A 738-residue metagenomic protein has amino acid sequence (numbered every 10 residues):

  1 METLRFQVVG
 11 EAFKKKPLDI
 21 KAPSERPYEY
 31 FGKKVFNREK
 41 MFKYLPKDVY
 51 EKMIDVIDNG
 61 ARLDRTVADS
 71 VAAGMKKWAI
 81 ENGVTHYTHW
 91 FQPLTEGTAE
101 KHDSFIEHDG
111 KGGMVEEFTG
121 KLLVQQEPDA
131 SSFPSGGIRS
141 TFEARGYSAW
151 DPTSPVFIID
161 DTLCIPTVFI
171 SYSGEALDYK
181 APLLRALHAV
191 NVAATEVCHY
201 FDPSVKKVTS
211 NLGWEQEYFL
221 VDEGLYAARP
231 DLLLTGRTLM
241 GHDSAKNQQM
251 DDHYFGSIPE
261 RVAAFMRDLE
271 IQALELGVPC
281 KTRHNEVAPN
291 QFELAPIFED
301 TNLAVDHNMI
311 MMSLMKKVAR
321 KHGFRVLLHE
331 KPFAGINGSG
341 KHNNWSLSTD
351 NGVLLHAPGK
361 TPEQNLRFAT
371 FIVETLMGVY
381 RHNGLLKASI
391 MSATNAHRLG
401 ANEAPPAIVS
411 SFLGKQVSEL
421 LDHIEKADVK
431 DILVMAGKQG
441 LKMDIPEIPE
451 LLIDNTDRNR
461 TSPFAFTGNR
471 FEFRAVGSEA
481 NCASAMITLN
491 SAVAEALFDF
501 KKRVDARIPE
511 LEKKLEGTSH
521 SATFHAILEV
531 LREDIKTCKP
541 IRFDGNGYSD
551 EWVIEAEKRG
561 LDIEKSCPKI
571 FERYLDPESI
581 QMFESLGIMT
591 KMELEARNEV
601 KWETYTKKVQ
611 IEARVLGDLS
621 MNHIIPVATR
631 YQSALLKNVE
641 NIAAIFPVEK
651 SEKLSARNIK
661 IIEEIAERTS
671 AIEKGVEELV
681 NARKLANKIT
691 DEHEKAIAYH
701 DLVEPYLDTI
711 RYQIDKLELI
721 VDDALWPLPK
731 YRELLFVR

Functional and structural regions predicted by a protein language model:
E2-Y50, D64, R145-I165, T467 (+1 more regions): Catalytic pocket of metal/acid-base enzymes, prominently hydrolases
E29-F142: Active-site core of metal-dependent hydrolases
V67, F91, T119, P296-F298 (+5 more regions): Active-site proximal loops enriched in glycine and acidic residues that flank catalytic Cys/His/Asp and coordinate
V67-V71, F91-P93, K121-L122, F169 (+4 more regions): Active-site-proximal loop/turn and secondary-structure-junction residues that shape catalytic pockets, frequently
H89-Q92, K341-W345: Histidine-centered catalytic micro-motifs
E96-G112, S131, R229, G236-T238 (+4 more regions): Short linear, low-complexity motifs centered on an aromatic residue
E143-L328, N337-G340, L347-E599: Glycine-rich, acidic/polar active-site loops that bind/position phosphate-bearing ligands
G517, L531-R738: C-terminal amphipathic alpha-helical interaction region
